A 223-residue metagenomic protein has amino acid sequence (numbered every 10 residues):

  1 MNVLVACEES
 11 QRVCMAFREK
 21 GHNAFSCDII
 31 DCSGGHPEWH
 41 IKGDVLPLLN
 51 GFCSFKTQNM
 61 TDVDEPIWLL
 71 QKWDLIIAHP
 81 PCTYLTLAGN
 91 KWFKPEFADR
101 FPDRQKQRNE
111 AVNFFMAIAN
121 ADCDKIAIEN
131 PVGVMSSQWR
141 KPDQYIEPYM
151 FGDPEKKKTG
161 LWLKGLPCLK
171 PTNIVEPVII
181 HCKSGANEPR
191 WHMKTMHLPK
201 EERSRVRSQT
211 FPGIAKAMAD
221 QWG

Functional and structural regions predicted by a protein language model:
M1-G223: Conserved active-site and SAM-binding loop architecture of S-adenosyl-L-methionine-dependent nucleic-acid
